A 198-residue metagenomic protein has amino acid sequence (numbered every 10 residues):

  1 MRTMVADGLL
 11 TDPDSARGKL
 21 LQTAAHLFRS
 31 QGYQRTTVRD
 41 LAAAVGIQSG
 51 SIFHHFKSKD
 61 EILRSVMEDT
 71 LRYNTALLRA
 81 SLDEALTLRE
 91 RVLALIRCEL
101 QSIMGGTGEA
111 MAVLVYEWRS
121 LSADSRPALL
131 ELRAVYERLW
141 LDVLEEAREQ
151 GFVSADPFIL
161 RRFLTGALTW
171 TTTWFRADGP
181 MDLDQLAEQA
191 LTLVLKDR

Functional and structural regions predicted by a protein language model:
M1-S15, Q22, H26, A85: N-terminal intrinsically disordered/low-complexity leader segments
M1-V5, C98-G105, E137-E146, T165-A167 (+1 more regions): C-terminal peripheral helix-coil segments that are non-catalytic and often amphipathic
G8, K19, T23, L27-E61 (+1 more regions): Helix-turn-helix
S30-Q34, A85, G106, Q150: Short coil/turn segments at alpha/beta junctions that flank glycine-rich nucleotide-binding fingerprints
F56, V115-L121: Short helix-capping/turn signature of helix-turn-helix
S65, R79-E109, L160-R161: Hydrophobic alpha-helical connector segments
R72-A76, G105, V113, A123-E149 (+2 more regions): Amphipathic alpha-helical packing segments from all-alpha helical-bundle domains
